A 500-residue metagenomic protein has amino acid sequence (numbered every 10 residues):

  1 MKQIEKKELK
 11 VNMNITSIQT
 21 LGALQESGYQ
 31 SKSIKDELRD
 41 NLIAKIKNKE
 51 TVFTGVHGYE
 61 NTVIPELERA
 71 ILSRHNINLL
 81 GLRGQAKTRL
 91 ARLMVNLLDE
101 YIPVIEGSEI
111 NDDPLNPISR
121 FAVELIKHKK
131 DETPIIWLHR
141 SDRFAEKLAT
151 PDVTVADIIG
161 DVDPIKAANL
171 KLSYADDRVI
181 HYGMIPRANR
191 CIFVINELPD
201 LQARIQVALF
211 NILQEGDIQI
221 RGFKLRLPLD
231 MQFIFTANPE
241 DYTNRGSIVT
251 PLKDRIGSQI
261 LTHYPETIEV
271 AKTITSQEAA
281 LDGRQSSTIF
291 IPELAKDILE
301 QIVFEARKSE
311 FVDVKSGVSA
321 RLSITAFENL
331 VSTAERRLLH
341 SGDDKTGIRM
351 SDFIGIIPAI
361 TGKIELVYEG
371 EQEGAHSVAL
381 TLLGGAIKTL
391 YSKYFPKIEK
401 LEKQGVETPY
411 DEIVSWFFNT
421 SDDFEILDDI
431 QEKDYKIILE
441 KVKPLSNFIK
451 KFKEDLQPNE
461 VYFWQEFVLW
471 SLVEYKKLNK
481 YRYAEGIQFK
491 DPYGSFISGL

Functional and structural regions predicted by a protein language model:
Q3: Cationic, low-complexity basic patches in intrinsically disordered or flexible, solvent-exposed regions
L9-E269, A280-D297, E310-V314, Y391-L500: Conserved ASCE/P-loop NTPase catalytic core
A70-S73, N96-E100, E215, E305 (+4 more regions): Amphipathic alpha-helical interaction surfaces
G81, Q285-P292, E305-L382: C-terminal helical "lid" subdomain and adjoining coupling/linker elements of P-loop NTPases
E300-F304: Acidic-glycine-rich active-site phosphate/pyrophosphate-binding loop
E369-G384, K388, S392-F395, T408-D411 (+1 more regions): Elongated, mostly alpha-helical coiled-coil "stalk/stator" tethers of large membrane protein machines
